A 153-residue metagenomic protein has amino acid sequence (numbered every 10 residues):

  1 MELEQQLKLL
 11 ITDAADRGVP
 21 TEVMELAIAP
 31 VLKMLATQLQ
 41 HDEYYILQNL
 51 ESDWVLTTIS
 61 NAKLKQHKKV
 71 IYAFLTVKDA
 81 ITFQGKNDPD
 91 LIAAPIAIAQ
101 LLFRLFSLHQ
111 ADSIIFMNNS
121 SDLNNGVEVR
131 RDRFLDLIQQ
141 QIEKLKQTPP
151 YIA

Functional and structural regions predicted by a protein language model:
M1-A153: Conserved NAD+-utilizing ADP-ribose enzyme module
